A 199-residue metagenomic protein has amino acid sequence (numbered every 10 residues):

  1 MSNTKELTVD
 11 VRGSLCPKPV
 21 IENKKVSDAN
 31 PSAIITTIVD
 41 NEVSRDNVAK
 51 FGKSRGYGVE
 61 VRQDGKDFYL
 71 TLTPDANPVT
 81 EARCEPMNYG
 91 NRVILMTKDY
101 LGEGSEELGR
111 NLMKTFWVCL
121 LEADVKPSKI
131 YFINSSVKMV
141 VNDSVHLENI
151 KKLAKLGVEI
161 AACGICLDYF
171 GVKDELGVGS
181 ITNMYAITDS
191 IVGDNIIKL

Functional and structural regions predicted by a protein language model:
M1-V48: Ordered, small/hydrophobic-rich secondary-structure cores
T36-V39, P127-N134, E159-G164: Short internal beta-strands
V39-N47, Y131-V140, V145-H146, L153: Short, structured protein-protein interaction patches enriched in aromatics and acidic/basic residues, typified by
G58-R62, H146-F170: A glycine-rich helix N-cap at a beta->alpha junction
D67-T73: A generic structural motif
A76-A82: Short, charged/polar, Gly/Pro-enriched secondary-structure boundary elements
E85-D143: Conserved mixed alpha/beta catalytic, RNA-binding, or beta-rich assembly cores of soluble enzyme, regulatory
I181-M184, S190-K198: C-terminal binding/interaction regions
